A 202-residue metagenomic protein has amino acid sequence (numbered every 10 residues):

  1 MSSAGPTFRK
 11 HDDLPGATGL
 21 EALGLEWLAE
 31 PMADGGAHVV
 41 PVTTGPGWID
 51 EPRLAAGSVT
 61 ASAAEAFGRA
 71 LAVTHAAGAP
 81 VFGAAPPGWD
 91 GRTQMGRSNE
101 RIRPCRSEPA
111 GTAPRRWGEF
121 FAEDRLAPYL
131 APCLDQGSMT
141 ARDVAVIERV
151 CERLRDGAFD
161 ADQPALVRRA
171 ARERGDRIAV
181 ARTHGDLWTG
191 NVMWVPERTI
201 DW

Functional and structural regions predicted by a protein language model:
S2-E119: ATP-binding pocket architecture of kinase catalytic cores
F8-H11, R182-G185, D201: Short beta-strand segments
A79-H184, V195-E197: An alpha-helical support segment within catalytic cores of ATP-dependent transferases
D186, N191: Conserved catalytic-loop position in the HRD/HxD motif
V192-W202: Conserved protein kinase catalytic/activation segment
